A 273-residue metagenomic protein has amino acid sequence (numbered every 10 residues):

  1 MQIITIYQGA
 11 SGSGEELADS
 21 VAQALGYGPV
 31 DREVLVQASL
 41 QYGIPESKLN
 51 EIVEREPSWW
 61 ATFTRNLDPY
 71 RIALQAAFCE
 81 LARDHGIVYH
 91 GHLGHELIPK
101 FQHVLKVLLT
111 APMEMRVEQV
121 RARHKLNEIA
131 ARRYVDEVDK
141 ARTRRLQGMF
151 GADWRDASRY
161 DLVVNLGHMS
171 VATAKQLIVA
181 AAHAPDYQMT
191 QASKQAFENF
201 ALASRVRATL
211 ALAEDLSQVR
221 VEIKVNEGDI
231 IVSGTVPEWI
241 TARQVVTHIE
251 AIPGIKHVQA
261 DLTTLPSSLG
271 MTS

Functional and structural regions predicted by a protein language model:
M1-T5, G86-V88: Residue-level preference for the first positions of well-ordered beta-strands
T5-D19: Glycine-rich phosphate-binding P-loop
A24-V30: Post-Walker A helix-loop "phosphate-sensing" segment adjacent to the P-loop in P-loop NTPases
D31, L35-E51, P112-M113, V117-A141 (+1 more regions): Long, charge-dense
L35-Y89, L126: ATP-dependent small-molecule kinase phosphotransfer cores that center on conserved nucleotide phosphate-binding segments
I87-R123: ATP-dependent NMP and nucleoside kinases share a basic, alpha-helical "lid"
K100, A111, E118-A122, V138-D139 (+2 more regions): N-terminal targeting leaders
